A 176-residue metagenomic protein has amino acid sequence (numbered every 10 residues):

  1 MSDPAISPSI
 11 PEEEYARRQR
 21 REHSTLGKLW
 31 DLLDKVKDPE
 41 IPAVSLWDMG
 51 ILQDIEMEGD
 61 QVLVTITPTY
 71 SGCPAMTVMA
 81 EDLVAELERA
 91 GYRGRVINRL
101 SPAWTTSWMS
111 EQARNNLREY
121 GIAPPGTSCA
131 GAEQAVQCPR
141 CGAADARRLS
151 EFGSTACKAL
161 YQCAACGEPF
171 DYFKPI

Functional and structural regions predicted by a protein language model:
M1-I176: Domain-level signature for proteins that mediate thiol-based redox and metal-cofactor handling
